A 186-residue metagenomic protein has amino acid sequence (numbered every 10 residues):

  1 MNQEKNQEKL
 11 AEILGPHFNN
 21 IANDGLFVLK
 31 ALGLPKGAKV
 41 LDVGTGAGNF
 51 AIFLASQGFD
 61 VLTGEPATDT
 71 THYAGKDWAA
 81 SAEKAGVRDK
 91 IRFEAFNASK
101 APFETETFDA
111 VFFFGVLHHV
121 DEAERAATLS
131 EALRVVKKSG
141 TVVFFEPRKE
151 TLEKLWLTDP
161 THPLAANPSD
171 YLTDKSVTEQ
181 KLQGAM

Functional and structural regions predicted by a protein language model:
E4-A22: Class I SAM-dependent methyltransferase Rossmann-like catalytic core, especially the SAM/SAH-binding loop
N19-G37: Conserved alpha-helix/loop element of class I SAM-dependent methyltransferases that forms part of the SAM/SAH-binding
G37-G46: Conserved class I S-adenosyl-L-methionine
N49-K100: Class I SAM-dependent methyltransferase SAM/SAH-binding core
F112: A conserved beta-strand element that flanks and buttresses the S-adenosyl-L-methionine
A126-K138: A short glycine-rich, Lys/Arg-flanked "PGG" loop and its adjoining helix->strand segment in the class I
S139-E146: Conserved beta-strand signature within the Rossmann-like core of class I S-adenosyl-L-methionine
L155-T178: Conserved Class I S-adenosyl-L-methionine
